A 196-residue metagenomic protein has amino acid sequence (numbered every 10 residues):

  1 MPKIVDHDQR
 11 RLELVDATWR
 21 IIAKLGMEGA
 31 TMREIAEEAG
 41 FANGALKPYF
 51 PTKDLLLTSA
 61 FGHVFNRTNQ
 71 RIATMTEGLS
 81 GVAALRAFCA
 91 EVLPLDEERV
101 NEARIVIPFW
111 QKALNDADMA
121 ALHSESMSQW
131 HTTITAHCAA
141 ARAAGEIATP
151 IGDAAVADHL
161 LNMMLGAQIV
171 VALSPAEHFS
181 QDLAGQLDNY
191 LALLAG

Functional and structural regions predicted by a protein language model:
M1-Q9, P150: N-terminal intrinsically disordered/low-complexity leader segments
E13, A17-S59: Helix-turn-helix
K24-E28, R99, A144: Short coil/turn segments at alpha/beta junctions that flank glycine-rich nucleotide-binding fingerprints
L55-L56, A73, C89-D96, A121-S128 (+1 more regions): A ubiquitous short alpha-helical element
S59, A73-A103, D153-L160: Hydrophobic alpha-helical connector segments
G62-T68: Short, basic, alpha-helical segments at the C-terminal edge of helix-turn-helix-like DNA-binding modules
A84, E97-A120, I169: Amphipathic alpha-helical segments used for helix-helix packing
A120-S124, S128, R142-Y190, L194: Hydrophobic/aromatic-rich alpha-helical bundle segments in the mid-to-C-terminal region
